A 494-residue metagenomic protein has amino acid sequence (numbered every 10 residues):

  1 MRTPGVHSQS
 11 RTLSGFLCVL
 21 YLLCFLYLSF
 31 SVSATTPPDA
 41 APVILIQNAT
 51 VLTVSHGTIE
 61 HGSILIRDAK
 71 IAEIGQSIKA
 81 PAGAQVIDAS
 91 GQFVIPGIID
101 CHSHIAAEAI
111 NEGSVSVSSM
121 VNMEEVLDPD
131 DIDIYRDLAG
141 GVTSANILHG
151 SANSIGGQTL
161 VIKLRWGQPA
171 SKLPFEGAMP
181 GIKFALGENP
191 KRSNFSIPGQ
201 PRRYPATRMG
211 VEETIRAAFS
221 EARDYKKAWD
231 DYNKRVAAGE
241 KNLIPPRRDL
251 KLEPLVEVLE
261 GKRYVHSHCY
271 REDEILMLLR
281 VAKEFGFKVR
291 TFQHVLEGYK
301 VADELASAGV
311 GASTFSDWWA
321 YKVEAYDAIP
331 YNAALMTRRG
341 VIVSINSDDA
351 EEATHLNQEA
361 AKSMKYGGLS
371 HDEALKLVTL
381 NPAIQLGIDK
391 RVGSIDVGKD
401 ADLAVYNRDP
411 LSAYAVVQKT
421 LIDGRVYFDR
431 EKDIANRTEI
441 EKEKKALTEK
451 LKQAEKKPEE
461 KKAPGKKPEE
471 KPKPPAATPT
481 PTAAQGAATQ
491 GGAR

Functional and structural regions predicted by a protein language model:
L17-S31: Bacterial N-terminal signal peptides
T36-P37, V51, S55-I95: Histidine-rich, glycine-flanked metal-binding segment
A49, D400-E439: C-terminal cap of metal-dependent C-N hydrolases
A49, I64, A69, G91 (+9 more regions): Divalent metal-coordination and catalytic microenvironments
A89-K241, E459-E460, G465, E470: Divalent-metal coordination cores built from histidine and acidic residues
I110, S116-V121, Y264, D303-A306 (+2 more regions): His/Asp/Glu-enriched, well-ordered alpha-helical/loop segment that forms or immediately abuts the divalent-metal
A206-R290, L296-G311, D327-G340, K390: Histidine/acidic residue-rich metal-binding segments in metalloenzymes
K466-R494: Long, low-complexity, intrinsically disordered segments
